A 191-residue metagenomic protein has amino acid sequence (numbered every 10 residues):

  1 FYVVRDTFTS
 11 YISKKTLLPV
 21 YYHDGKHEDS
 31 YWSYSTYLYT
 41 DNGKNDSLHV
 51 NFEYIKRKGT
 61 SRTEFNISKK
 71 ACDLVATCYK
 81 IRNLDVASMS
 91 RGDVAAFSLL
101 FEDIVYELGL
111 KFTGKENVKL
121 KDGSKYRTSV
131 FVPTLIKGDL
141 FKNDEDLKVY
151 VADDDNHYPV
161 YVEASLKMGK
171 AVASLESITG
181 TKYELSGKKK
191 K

Functional and structural regions predicted by a protein language model:
F1-D41, V86-K191: Acidic, serine/threonine-rich low-complexity disordered tracts
D41-F101: Active-site/ligand-binding surface loops and adjacent short beta/alpha elements that line catalytic pockets across
